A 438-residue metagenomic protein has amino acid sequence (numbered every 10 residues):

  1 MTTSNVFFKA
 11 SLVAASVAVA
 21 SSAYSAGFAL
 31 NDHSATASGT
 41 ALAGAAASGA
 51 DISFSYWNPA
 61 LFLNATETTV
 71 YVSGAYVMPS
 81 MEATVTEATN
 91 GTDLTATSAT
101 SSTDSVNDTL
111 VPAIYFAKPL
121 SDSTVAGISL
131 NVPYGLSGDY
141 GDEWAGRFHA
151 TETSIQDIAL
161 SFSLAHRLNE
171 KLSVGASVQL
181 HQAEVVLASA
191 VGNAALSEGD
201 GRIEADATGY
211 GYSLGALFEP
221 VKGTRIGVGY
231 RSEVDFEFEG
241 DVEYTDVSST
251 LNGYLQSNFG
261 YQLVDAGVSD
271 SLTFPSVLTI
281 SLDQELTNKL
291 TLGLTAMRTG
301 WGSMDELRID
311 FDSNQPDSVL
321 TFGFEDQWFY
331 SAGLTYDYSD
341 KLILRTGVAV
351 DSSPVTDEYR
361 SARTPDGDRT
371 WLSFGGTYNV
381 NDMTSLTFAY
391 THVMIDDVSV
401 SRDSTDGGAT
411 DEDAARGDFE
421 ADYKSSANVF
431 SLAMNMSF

Functional and structural regions predicted by a protein language model:
M1-S25: Gram-negative bacterial Sec-dependent N-terminal signal peptides
A15-Y24, G74, T346, G376: Residue-level signal for alpha-helical transmembrane segments in multi-pass membrane proteins
A26-A41, A45, N90-A96, D108-F438: Outer-membrane beta-barrel porins/channels
A29-G44, L63-E82: Transmembrane beta-strand segments of Gram-negative outer membrane beta-barrel proteins
L42-A50, A99-D104: Asp/Glu-centered strand-loop micro-motifs enriched in Gly/Pro and often flanked by an aromatic residue
I52, E82-E87, E306, V400: Short, glycine/acidic-enriched capping/hinge loops at junctions between secondary-structure elements
S55-A60: N-terminal periplasmic accessory domains that precede and gate Gram-negative outer-membrane beta-barrel machines
G74-D108: Mid-chain, structured segments of secreted extracytoplasmic proteins
